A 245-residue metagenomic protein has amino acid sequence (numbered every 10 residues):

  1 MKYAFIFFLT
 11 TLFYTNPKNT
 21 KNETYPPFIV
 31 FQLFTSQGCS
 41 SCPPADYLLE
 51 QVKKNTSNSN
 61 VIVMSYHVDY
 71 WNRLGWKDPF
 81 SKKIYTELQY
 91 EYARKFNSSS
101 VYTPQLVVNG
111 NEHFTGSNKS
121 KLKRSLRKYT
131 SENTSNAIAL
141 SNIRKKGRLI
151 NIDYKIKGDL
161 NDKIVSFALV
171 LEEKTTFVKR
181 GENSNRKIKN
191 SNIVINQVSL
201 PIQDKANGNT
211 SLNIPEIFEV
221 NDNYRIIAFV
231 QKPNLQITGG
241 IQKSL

Functional and structural regions predicted by a protein language model:
M1-Y25: Bacterial Sec-dependent N-terminal signal peptides
A4, D69, N111-H113: Short, internal active-site loops enriched in acidic
F8, F13, D46-K53, V170-K174: Short N-terminal helix-initiation segments at or just after the protein's N-terminus
P17-S100: Active-site-proximal cofactor/substrate-binding loop regions of enzyme domains
L74, N109-E112: Charged, low-complexity surface segments at secondary-structure and domain boundaries
P79-Y102, N111-E112, G116-L245: Short, conserved sequence motifs used for protein processing/export or organelle targeting and for catalysis
L106: Ligand-binding face of N-terminal immunoglobulin V-set domains in extracellular IgSF glycoproteins
